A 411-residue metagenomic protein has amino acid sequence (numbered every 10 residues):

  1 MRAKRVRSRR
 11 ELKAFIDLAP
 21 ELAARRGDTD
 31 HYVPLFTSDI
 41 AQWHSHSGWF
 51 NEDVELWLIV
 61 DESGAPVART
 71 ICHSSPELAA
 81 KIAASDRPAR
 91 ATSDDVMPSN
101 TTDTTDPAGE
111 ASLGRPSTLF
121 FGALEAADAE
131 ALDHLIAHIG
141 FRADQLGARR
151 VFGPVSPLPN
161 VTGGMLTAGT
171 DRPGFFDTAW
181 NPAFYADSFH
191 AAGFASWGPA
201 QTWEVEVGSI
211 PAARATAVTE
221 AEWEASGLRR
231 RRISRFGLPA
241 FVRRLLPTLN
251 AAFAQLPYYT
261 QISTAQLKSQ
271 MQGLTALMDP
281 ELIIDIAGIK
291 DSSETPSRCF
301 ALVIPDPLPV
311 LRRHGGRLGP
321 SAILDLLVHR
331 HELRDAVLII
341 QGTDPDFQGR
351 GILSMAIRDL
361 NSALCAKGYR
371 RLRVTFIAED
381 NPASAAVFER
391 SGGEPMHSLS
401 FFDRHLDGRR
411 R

Functional and structural regions predicted by a protein language model:
M1, V205-G208, D403-R409: Short beta-strand-to-coil "C-cap" segments at the C-terminal boundary of structured domains/repeats, marking
A19-E62, T70-A80, G109-L113, R232 (+1 more regions): A conserved beta-strand-loop-helix scaffold within acyl/acetyltransferase catalytic domains
P66, P76-A79, P159-V161, S292-C299 (+4 more regions): Flexible loop/turn segments at secondary-structure boundaries
I82-A192, G315-R390: Acyl-donor binding region in acyl/amide transferases
D133, P239, R243, Q261-K268 (+3 more regions): Conserved structured core elements
A179-Y258: Acyltransferase donor/substrate-recognition loop-hinge adjacent to the catalytic core
R390, P395-F401, R409-R411: A structural motif corresponding to the C-terminal lobe/cap of the Radical SAM core domain
